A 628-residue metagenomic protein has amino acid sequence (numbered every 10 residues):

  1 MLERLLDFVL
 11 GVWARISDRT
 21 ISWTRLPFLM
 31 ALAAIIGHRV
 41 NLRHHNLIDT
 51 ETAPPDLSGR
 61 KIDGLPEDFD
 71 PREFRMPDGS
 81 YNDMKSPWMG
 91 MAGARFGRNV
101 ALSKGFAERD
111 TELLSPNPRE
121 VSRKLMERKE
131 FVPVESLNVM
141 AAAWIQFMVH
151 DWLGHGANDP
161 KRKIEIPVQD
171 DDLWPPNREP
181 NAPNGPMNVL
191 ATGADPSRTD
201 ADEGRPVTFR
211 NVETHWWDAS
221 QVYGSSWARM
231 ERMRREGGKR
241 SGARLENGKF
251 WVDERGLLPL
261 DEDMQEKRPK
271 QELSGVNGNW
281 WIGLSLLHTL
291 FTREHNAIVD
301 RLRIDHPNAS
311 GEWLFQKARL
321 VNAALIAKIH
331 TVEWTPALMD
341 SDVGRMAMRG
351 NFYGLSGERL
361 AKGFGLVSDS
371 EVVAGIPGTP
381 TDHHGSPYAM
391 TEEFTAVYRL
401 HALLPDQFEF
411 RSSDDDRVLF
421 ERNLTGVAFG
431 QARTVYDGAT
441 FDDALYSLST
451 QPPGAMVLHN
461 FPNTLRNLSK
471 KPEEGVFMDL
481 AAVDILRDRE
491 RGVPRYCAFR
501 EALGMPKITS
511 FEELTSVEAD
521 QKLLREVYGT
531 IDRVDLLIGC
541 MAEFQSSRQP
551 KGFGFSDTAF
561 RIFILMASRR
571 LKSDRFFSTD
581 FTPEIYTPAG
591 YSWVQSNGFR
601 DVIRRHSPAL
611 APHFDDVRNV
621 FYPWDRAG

Functional and structural regions predicted by a protein language model:
M1-A297, R301, L320, A324-A482 (+5 more regions): N-terminal accessory/cap region of cofactor-dependent oxidoreductases and related radical enzymes
R303, G311-L314: Mobile, glycine-rich extracellular loop/lid and propeptide segments that shape or gate substrate/ligand access
L314-L320: Alpha-helical scaffold segments that form or flank carboxylate-/histidine-based iron centers
R500, E513: Residue-level "edge-of-site" marker
P506-S510: Extracellular/luminal domains of secretory-pathway glycoproteins
